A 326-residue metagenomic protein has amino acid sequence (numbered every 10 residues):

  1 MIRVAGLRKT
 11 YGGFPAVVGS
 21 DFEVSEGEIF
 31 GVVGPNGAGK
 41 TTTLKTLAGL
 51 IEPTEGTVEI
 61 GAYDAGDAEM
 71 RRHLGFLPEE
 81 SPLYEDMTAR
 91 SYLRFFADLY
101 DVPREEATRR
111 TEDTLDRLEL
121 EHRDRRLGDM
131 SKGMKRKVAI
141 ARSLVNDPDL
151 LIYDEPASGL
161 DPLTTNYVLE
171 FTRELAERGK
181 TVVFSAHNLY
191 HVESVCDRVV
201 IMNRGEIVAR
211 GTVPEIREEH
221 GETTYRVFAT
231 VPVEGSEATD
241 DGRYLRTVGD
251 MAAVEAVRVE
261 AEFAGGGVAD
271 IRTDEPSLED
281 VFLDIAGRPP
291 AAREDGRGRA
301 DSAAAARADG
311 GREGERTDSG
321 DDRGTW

Functional and structural regions predicted by a protein language model:
G56-G66, M70: Conserved ABC transporter NBD signature motif
R94, D98, E105-H122: Conserved ABC ATPase "signature" region
D147: Conserved catalytic motifs of ABC-family nucleotide-binding domains
L151-E155: Catalytic Walker B motif of ABC-type/P-loop ATPase nucleotide-binding domains
E215, G221-P289: Short, charged/small-residue-rich alpha-helical element at the C-terminal edge of ABC transporter nucleotide-binding
